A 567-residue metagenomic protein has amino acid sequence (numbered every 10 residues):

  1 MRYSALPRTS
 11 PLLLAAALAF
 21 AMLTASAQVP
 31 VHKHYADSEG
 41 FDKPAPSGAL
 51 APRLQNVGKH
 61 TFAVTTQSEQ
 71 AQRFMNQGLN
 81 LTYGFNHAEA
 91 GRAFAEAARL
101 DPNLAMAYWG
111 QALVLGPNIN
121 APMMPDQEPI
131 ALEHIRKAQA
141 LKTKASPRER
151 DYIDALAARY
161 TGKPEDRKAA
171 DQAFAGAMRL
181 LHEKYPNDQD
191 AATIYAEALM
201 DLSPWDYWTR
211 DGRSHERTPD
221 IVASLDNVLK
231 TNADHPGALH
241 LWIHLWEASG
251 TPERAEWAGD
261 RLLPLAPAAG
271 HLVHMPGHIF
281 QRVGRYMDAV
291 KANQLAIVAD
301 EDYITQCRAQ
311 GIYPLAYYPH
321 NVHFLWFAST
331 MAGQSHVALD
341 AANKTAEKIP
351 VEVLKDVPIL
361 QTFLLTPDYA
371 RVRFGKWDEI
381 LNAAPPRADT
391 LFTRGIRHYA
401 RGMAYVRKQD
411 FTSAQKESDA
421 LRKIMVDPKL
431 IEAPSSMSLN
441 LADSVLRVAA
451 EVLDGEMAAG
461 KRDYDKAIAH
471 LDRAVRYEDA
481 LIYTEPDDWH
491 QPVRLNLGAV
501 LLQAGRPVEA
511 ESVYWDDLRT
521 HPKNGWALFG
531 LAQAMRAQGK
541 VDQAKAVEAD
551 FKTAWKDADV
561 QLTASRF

Functional and structural regions predicted by a protein language model:
M1-T9: N-terminal secretory signal peptides that target proteins for export/translocation
S10-T24: Bacterial N-terminal signal peptides
Q28-W242, E247-A266, V283-Y303, S329-W377 (+4 more regions): N-terminal alpha-helical interaction modules that lie
H240, H244, H271-H278, R308-F327 (+2 more regions): His-enriched metal-coordination microenvironments in redox/metal-binding proteins
L315-H320, L441-A449: Extended HEAT/HEAT-like alpha-solenoid repeat tracts in very large eukaryotic scaffold/adaptor proteins
V406-Q409, D443-V475, P486, Q491-P507 (+3 more regions): C-terminal substrate/ligand-recognition segments
E509-F567: C-terminal non-catalytic interaction modules
